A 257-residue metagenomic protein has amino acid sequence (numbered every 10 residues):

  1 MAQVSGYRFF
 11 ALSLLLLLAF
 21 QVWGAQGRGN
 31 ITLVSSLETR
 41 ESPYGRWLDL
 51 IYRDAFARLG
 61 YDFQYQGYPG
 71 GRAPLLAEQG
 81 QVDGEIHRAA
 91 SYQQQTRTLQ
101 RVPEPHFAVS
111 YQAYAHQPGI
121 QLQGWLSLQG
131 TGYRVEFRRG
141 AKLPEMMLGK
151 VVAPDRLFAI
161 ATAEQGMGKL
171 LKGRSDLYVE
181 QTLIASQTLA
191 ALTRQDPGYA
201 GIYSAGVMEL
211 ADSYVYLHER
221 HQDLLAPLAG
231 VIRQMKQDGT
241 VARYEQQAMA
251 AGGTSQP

Functional and structural regions predicted by a protein language model:
A25-T98, A159-I160, R243, Q247-A248: Extracytoplasmic small-molecule ligand-binding "clamshell" domains of the periplasmic binding protein/Venus flytrap
G27-S42, W125-K142, L177: Short loop->beta-strand "edge-of-pocket" segments that line small-molecule binding or catalytic clefts across diverse
L50-R58, G119-L122, L126-T131, Y214-Q247 (+1 more regions): Extended ligand-binding regions for polar small-molecule ligands
D62, G140-D155, P197, I232-P257: Ligand-binding clefts/hinges and TM-proximal coupling segments of bilobed small-molecule sensing domains
Q66-G130, G140-L143, G149, Y203-V207: Acidic, polar ligand-binding/catalytic clefts
G71-D83, E164-S186, A191-L192: Short helices/loops that flank or line small-molecule/ion binding pockets
H87-R97, D176-Y199, Y203-M208: A ligand-binding cleft/hinge motif common to bilobed small-molecule-binding domains
F107-Q112, Q195-A229, A251-P257: Periplasmic-binding protein-like
